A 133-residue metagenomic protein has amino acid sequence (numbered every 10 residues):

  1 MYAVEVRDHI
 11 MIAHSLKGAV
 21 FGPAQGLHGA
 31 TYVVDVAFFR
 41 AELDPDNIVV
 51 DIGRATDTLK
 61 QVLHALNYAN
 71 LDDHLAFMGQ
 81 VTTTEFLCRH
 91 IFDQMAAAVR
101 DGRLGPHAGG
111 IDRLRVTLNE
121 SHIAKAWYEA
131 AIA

Functional and structural regions predicted by a protein language model:
M1-A133: Charge-rich, low-complexity N-terminal segments
